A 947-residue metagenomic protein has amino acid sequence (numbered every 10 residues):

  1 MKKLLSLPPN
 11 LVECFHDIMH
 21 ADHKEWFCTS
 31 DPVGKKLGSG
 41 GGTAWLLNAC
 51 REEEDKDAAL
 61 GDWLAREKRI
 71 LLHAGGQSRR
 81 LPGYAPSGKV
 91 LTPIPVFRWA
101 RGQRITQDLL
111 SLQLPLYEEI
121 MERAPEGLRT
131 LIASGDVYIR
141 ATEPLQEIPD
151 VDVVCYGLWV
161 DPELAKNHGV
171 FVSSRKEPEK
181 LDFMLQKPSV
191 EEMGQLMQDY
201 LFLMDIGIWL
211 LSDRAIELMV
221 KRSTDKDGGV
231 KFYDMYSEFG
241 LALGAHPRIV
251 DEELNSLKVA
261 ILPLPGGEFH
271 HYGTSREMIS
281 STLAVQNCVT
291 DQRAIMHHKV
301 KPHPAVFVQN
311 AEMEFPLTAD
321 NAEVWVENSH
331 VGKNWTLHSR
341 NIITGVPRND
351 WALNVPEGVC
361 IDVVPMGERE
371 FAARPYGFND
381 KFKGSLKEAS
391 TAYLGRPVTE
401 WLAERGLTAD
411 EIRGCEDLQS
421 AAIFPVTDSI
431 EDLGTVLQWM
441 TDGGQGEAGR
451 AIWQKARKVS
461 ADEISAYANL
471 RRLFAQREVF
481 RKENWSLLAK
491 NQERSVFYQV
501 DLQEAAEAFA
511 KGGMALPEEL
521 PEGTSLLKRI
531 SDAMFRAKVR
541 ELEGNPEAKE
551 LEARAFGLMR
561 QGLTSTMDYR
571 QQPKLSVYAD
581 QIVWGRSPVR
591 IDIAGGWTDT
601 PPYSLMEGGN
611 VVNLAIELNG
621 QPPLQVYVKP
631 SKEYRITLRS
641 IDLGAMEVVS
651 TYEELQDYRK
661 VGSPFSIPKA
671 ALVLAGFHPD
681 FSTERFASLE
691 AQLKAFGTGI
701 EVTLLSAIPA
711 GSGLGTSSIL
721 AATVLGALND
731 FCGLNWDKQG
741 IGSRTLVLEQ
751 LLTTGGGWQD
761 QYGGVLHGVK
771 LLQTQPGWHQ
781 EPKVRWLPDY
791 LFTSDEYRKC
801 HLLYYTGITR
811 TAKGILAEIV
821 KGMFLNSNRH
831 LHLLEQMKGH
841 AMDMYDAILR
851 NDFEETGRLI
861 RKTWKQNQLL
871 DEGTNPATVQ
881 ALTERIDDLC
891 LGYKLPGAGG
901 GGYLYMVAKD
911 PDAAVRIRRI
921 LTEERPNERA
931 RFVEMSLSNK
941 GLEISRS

Functional and structural regions predicted by a protein language model:
M1-P8, C28, K35-A58, Y138 (+3 more regions): Left-handed beta-helix
M1-R129, A133, Y138-Q146, L386 (+1 more regions): N-terminal glycine-rich phosphate-binding loop and ensuing alpha1 helix
N48-E52, R214-E217, L241, V673-F677 (+2 more regions): Short glycine/serine- and small hydrophobic-enriched flexible loop segments
L64-R66, A85-P86, T92-D227: Conserved core of the sugar-phosphate nucleotidyltransferase
L71-A74, I132-S134, Y156-W159, S212 (+7 more regions): Short beta-strand segments
R80-P82, R140-T142, L164-A165, E192-Q195 (+11 more regions): Short helix/loop capping segments that flank catalytic or ligand/cofactor-binding pockets
S87, S712-L734: DPxDG-like acidic metal-binding loop motif
D442-K694, S743-G755, Q761-L895, Y905-S947: C-terminal nucleotide
